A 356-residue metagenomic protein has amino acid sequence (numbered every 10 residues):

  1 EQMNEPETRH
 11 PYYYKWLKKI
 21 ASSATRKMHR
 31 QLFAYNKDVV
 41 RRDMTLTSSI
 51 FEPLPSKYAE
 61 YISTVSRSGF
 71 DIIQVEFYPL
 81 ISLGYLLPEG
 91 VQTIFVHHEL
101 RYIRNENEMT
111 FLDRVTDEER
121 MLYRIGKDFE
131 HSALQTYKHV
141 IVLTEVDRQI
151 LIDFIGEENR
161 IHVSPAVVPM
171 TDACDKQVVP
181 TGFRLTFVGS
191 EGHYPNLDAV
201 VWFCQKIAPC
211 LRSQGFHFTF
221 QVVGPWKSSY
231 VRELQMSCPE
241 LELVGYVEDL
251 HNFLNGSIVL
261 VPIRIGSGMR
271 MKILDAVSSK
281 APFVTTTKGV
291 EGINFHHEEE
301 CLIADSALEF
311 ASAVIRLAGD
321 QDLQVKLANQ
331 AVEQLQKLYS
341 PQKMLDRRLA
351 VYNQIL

Functional and structural regions predicted by a protein language model:
Y13-I72, Y78-I81, D113-T136: Conserved nucleotide-sugar donor-binding subdomain of glycosyltransferases
L87-F111: Active-site proximal beta-strand in glycosyltransferases
Y102, R120-Y123, H131-A173: Donor nucleotide-sugar binding/catalytic pocket of nucleotide-sugar-dependent glycosyltransferases
K138, L254-G268, S279-P282: Acidic donor-binding loop of glycosyltransferase active sites
V163-N255: Conserved catalytic-core segment of nucleotide-activated headgroup transferases in glycan assembly
K272-A276, P282-T286: Short hydrophobic beta-strand element within catalytic cores of glycosyltransferases and related nucleotide-activated
H297-L308, R316-Q321: Conserved acidic donor-binding segment of nucleotide-sugar-dependent glycosyltransferases
D322-N353: A charged, aromatic-enriched C-terminal amphipathic alpha-helix characteristic of glycosyltransferases across folds
